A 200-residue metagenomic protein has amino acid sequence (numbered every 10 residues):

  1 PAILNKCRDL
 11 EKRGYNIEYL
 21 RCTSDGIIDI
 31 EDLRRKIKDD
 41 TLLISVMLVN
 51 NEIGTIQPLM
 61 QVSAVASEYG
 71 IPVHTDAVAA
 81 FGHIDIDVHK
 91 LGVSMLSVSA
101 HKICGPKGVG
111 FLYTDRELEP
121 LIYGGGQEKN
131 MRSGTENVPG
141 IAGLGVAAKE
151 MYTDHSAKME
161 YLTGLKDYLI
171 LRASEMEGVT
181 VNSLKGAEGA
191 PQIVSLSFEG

Functional and structural regions predicted by a protein language model:
P1-G200: Pyridoxal 5′-phosphate
